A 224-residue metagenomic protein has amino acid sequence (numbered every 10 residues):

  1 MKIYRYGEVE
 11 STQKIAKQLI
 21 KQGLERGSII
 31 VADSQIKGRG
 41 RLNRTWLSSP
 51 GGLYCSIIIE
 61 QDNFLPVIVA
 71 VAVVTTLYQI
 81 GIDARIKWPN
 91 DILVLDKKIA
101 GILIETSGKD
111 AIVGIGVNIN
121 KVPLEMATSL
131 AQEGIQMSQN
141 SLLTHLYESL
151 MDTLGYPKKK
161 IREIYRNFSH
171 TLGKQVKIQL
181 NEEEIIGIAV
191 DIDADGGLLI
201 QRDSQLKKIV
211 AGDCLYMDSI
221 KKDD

Functional and structural regions predicted by a protein language model:
M1-Q79, D224: N-terminal lobe of the biotin/lipoate ligase/transferase fold
D62-A84, V94-D224: Long, positively charged amphipathic alpha-helical accessory segments at protein N-termini or as interdomain linkers
